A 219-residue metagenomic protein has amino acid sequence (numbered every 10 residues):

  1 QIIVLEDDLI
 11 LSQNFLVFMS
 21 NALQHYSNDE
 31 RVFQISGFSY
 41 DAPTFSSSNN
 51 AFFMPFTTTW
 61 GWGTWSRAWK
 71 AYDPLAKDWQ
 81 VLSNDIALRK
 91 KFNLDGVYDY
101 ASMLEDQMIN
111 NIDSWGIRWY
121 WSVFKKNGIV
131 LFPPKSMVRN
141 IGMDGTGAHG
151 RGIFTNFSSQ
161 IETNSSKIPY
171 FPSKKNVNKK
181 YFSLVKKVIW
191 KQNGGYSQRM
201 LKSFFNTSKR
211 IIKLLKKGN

Functional and structural regions predicted by a protein language model:
Q1-V4, L9-N219: An acidic/histidine-cluster motif and surrounding catalytic segment that typifies divalent-metal-assisted enzyme active
